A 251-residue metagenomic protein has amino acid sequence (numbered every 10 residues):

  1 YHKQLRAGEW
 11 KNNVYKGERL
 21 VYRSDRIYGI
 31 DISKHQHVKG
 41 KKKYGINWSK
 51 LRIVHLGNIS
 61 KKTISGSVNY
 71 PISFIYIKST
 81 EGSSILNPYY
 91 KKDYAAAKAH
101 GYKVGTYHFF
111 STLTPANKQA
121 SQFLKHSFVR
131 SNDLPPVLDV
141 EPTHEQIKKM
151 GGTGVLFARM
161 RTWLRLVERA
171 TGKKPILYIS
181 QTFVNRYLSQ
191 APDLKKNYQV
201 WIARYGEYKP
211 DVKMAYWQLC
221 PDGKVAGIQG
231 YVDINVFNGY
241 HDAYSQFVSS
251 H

Functional and structural regions predicted by a protein language model:
Y1-S24: Glycine/tyrosine- and acidic-biased, solvent-exposed loop/turn segments at the edges of beta-strands
V14, H55, S79, K98-G101 (+6 more regions): Sec/Tat-exported extracytoplasmic proteins
G17-K41, I59-T63, D193-H251: Functionally critical loop-and-helix segments that line ligand-binding/catalytic clefts of soluble enzyme domains
D25-I46, R52-T162, E168-A170: Substrate-binding cleft of extracellular glycoside hydrolase catalytic domains
S83, T112-T114, F183, Y208 (+1 more regions): Surface-exposed, flexible loop/turn segments at secondary-structure boundaries
P135-D211: Catalytic domains of cell-wall/extracellular-matrix polysaccharide-remodeling enzymes, centered on de-N-acetylation
